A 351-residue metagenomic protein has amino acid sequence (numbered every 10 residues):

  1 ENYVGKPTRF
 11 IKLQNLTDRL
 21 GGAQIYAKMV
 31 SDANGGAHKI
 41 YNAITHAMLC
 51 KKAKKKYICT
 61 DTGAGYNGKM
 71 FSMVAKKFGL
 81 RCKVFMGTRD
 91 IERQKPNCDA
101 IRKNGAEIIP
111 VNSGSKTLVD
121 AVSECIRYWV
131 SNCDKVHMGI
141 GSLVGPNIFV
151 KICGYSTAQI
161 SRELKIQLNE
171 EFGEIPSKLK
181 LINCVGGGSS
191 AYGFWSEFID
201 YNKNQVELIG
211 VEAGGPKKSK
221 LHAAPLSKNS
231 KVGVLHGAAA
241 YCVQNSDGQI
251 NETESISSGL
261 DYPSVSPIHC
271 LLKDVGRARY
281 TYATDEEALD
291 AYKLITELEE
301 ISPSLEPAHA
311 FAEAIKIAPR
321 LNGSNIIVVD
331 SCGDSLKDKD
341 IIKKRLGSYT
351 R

Functional and structural regions predicted by a protein language model:
E1-K55: Positively charged, low-complexity intrinsically disordered leader regions
M29-Y41, I58-G68, M86, G114 (+6 more regions): Active-site nucleophile and cofactor-binding loops and adjacent substrate-binding regions of central metabolic enzymes
N34, C50-V74, F78-G87, I175-S190 (+2 more regions): A short, small-residue-rich loop immediately preceding and capping a beta-strand
G36, I40-H46, T60-F78, E92-Q94 (+4 more regions): Short glycine/serine/threonine-rich phosphate/pyrophosphate-binding segments that cradle anionic phosphate groups
C59, Y66-C125, K218-S230, K339-R345: Active-site-proximal loop->helix
T117-Y128, K135, S142-V144, I148-Q205: Glycine-rich ThDP/TPP pyrophosphate-binding loop and its adjacent helix/strand module within ThDP-dependent enzymes
V122-I126, V130-N147, F172, D200-Q205 (+2 more regions): Active-site/ligand-binding loops adjacent to catalytic centers
C153, V185-S189, G193, D285-S348: Claisen-condensing/thiolase-fold acyl-transfer catalytic domains that form or cleave C-C bonds in fatty acid
